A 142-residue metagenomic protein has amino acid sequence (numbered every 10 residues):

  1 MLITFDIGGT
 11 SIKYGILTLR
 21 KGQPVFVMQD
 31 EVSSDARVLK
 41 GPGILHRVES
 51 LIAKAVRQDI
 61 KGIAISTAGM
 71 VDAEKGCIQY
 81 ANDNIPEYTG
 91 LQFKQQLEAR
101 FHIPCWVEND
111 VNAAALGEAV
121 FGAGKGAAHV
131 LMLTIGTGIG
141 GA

Functional and structural regions predicted by a protein language model:
M1, G15-T18, V27-E31, K40-G41 (+3 more regions): Glycine/GP-enriched mid-protein hinge/lid loop-to-helix segment characteristic of carbohydrate kinases
L2-D6, I60-A64, V130-T134: Short glycine-aspartate micro-motif
L2-H46, I78-Y80: Short glycine-rich, Thr/Ser-proximal phosphate-binding strand/loop in the N-terminal lobe of ATP-dependent enzymes
T10, A68-V71, G136-G138: Short glycine-rich anion-binding loops that position phosphate/pyrophosphate groups of nucleotides and phosphorylated
P24, R57-I60: Short helix-terminating capping/connector loops at secondary-structure junctions
G41-L45, G62-I63, V71-H129: Glycine-rich phosphate-binding loop and adjoining helix at the ATP-binding site of ATP-dependent phosphoryl-transfer
P42-V56: Short, well-ordered amphipathic alpha-helical segments that serve as non-catalytic structural scaffolds within diverse
V56-R57, V120: Residue-level signal for alpha-helix termini/capping positions
